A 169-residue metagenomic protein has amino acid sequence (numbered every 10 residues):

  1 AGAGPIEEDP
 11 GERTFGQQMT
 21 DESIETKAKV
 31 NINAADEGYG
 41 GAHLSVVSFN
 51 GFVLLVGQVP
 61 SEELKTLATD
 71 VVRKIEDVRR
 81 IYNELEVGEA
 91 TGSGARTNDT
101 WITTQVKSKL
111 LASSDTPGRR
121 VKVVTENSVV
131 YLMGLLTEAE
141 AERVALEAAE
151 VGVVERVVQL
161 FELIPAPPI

Functional and structural regions predicted by a protein language model:
A1-I169: N-terminal targeting leaders
